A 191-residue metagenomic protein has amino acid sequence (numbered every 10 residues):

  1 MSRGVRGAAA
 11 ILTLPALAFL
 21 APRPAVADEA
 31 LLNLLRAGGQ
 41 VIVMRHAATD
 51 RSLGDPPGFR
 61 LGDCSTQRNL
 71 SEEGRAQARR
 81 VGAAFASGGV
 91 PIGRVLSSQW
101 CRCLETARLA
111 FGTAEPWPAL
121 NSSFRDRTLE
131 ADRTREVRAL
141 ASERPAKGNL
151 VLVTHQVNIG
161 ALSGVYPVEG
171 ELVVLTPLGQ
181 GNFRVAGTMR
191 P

Functional and structural regions predicted by a protein language model:
M1-G4: N-terminal secretory signal peptides that target proteins for export/translocation
A10-F19: Bacterial N-terminal signal peptides
L20, P24-E29: Boundary at the C-terminal end of the N-terminal hydrophobic targeting segment
D28-P118, S123-R127, R135, V165-P191: Active-site-proximal alpha-helix that buttresses catalytic centers in soluble enzyme cores
G39-V41, A146-T154: Generic beta-sheet signal
T134-R144: A short, acidic, amphipathic alpha-helical segment used as a generic capping/interface helix at domain edges
E143-G148, P177-G179: A short, structured loop/turn motif at beta-sheet edges
